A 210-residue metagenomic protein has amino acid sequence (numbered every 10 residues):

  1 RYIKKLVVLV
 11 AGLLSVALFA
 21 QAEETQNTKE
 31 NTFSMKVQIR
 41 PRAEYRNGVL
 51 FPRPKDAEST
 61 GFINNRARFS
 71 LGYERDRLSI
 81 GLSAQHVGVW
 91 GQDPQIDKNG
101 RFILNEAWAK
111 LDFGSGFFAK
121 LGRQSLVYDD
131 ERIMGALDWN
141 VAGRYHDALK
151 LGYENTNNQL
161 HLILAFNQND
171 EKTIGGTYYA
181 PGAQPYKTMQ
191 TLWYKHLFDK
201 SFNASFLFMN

Functional and structural regions predicted by a protein language model:
R1-K29: Cleavable N-terminal export/targeting peptides
A20-R123, L149-E154, L160, H196: Beta-barrel outer-membrane channel/assembly domains of diderm bacteria
E24-T28, D112-A119, L137-N210: Signature for the C-terminal beta-barrel architecture of outer-membrane proteins
R46-L50, V87-V89, S125-I133, I163-G175 (+1 more regions): Flexible, solvent-exposed coil segments and beta strand-coil junctions, predominantly the extracellular/periplasmic
R53-A57, Q92-D97, I133-D138, I174-P181: Extracellular loop and loop/strand-boundary signature of outer-membrane beta-barrel proteins
S59-G61, N99, Y128-E131, N140 (+1 more regions): A short linear-motif detector with a strong N-terminal bias
I103-L104, I133-G135, Y145: Short acidic (Asp/Glu) patches
